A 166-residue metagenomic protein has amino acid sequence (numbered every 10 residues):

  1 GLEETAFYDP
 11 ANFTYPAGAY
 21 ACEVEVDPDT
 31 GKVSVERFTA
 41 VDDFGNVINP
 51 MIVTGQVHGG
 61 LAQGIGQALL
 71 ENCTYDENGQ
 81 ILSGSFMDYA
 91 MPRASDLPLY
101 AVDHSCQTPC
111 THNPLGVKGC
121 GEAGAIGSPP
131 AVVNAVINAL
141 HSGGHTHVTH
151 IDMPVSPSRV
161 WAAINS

Functional and structural regions predicted by a protein language model:
G1-S166: C-terminal catalytic domains of large/alpha subunits in multi-subunit enzymes
